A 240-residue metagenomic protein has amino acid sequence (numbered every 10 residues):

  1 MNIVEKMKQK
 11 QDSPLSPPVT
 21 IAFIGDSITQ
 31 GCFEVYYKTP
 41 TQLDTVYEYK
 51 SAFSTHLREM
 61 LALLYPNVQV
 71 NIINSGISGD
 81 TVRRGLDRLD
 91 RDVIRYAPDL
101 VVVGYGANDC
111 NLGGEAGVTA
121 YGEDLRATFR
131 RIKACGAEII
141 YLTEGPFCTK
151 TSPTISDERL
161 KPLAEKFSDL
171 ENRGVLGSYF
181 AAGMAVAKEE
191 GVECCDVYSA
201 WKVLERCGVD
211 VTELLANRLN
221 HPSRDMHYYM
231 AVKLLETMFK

Functional and structural regions predicted by a protein language model:
N2-S75, R88-A97: Serine-esterase "nucleophile elbow" of acetyl-processing enzymes
T20-I24, N71-G76, L100-G104, I139-T143 (+1 more regions): Structural recognition of the beta-strand scaffold that forms the well-ordered cores of secreted hydrolase catalytic
S27-Q30, S78-V82, A107-L112, G145-T149 (+1 more regions): Solvent-exposed loop/turn segments at secondary-structure junctions within structured extracellular/periplasmic domains
S75-S78, N108-V118, F167-N172: Surface-exposed cleft-lining segments at the edges of enzyme active sites
S78-L86, A116-D124: Glycine-rich anion/phosphate-binding loops
V93-V103, A107: Proline-aspartate-enriched helix->loop->beta-strand connector
A120-T143, A182-V186, E190-V192: Charged, glycine-enriched surface loops/patches that mediate electrostatic binding to polyanionic ligands
P146-K240: Catalytic His-Asp segment of secreted/periplasmic serine-dependent ester chemistry enzymes
